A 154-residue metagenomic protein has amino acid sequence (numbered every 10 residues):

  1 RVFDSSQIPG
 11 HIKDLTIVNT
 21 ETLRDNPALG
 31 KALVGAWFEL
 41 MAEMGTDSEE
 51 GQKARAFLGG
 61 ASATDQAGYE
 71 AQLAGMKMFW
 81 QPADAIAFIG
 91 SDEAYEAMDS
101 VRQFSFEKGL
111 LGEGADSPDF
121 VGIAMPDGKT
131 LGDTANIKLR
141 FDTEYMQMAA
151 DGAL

Functional and structural regions predicted by a protein language model:
R1-T22, G30, V34: Periplasmic-binding protein-like
V2-S5, W80-Q81, D116: Short, solvent-exposed coil/turn linker segments
D4-Q7, E21-D25, T130-R140: Short, structured secondary-structure boundary patches
I8, I12, I17, I86-I89 (+2 more regions): Weak global preference for isoleucine
I8-P9, R24, L29, P126 (+2 more regions): A generic structural micro-environment signature that highlights single residues at secondary-structure boundaries
D25-G114: Secondary-structure end/capping motifs
R102-L154: Conserved C-terminal helix/tail region of periplasmic/extracytoplasmic solute-binding proteins
